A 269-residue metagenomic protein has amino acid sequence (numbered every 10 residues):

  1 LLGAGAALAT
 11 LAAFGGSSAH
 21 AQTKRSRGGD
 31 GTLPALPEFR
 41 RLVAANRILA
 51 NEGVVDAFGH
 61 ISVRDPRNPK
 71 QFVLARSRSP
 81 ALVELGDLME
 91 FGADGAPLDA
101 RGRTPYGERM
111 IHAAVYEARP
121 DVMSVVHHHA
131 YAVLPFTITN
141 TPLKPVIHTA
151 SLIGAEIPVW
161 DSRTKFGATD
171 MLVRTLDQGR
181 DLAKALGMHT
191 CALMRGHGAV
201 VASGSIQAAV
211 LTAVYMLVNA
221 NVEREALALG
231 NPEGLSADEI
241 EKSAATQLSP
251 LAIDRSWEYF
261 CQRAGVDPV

Functional and structural regions predicted by a protein language model:
G3-L11, Q22-V269: Glycine-rich flexible loops
S17-H20: Sec/Tat signal peptide C-region and signal peptidase I cleavage site
